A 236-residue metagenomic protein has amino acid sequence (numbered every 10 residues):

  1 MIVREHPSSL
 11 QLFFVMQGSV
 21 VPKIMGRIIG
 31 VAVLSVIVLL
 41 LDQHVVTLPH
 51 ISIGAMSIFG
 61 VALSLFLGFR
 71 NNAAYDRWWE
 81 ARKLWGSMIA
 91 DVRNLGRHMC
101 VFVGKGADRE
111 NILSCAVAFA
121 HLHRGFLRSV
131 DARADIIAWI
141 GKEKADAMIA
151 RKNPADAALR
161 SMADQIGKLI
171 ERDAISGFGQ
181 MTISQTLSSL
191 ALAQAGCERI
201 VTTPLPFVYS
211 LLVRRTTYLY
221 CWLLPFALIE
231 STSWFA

Functional and structural regions predicted by a protein language model:
M1-G86, K105, E230-W234: N-terminal juxtamembrane/topogenic regions of multi-pass membrane proteins
V3-F13, S52, I136-K144, L211 (+1 more regions): Conserved catalytic-core motifs characterized by acidic clusters
K23-V31, E198-E230, W234: Transmembrane alpha-helical segments and their cytosolic interface motifs in multi-pass membrane proteins
A32, L63-F66, S188, T216-Y220: Residue-level signal for the membrane-embedded core of alpha-helical transmembrane segments, especially mid-helix
A74, L122, L223-P225: Short, hydrophobic/aromatic alpha-helical segments in well-folded domains
K83-C100: Membrane-cytosol interface motif
R97-Y209: Structured inter-helical modules in multipass membrane proteins
